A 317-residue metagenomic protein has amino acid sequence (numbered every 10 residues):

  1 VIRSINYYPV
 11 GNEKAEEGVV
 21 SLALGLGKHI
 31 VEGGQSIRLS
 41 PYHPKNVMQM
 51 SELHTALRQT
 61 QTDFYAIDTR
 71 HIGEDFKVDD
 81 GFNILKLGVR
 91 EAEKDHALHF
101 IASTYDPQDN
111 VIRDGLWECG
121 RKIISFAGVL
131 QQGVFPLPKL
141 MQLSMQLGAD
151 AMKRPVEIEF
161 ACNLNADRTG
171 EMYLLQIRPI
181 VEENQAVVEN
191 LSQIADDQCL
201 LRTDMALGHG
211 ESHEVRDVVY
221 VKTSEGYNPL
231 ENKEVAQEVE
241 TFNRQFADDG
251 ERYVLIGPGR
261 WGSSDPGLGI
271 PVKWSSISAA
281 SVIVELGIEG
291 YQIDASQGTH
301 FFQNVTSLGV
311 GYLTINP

Functional and structural regions predicted by a protein language model:
V1-G287, S307: Conserved mixed alpha/beta core segments that line enzyme active sites in large multi-domain catalysts
I288-P317: Polybasic, proline/glycine-rich intrinsically disordered low-complexity segments
